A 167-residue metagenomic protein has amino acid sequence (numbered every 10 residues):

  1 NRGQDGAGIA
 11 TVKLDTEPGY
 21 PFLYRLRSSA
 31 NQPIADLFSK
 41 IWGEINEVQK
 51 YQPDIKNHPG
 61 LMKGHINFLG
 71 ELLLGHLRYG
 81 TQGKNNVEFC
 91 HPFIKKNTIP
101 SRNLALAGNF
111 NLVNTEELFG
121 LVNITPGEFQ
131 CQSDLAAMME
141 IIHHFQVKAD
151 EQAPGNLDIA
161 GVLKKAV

Functional and structural regions predicted by a protein language model:
N1-V167: Conserved short alpha-helical segments that host acidic/polar catalytic motifs at enzyme active sites
